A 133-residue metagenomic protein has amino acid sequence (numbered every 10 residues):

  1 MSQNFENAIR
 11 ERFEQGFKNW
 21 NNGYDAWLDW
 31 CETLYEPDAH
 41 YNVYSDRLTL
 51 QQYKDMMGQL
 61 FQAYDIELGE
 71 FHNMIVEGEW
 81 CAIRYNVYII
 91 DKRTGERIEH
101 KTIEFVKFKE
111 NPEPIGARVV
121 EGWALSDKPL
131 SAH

Functional and structural regions predicted by a protein language model:
M1-T33, P37: Short, low-complexity N-terminal intrinsically disordered segments enriched in polar/charged residues
N4-N7, N19-N22, N42, N73 (+2 more regions): Detector for Asparagine
R10, Y24, L50-Y53, E99: A structural signal for well-ordered alpha-helical scaffolds and beta->alpha junctions
D25, H40, I66-G69: Secondary-structure boundary/capping residues
L28, E32, L50, K54-G58: Short, well-structured alpha-helical segments
L34-T49, L60: A short gly/proline-enriched turn/hairpin at secondary-structure junctions
D55-H133: A beta-strand edge to alpha-helix "cap/lid" segment located at domain peripheries
